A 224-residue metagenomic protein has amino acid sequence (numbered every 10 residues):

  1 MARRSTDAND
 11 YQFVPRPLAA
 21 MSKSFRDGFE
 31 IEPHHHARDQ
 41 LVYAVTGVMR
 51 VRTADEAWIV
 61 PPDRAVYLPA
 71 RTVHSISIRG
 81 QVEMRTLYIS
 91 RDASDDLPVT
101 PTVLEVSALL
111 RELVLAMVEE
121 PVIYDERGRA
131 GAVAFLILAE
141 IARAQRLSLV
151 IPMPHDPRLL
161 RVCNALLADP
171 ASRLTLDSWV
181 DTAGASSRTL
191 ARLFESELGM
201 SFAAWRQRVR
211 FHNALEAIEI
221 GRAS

Functional and structural regions predicted by a protein language model:
M1-V48: Generic protein-terminus/edge-of-domain signal
D55-A70: Short acidic-glycine-tyrosine-enriched beta hairpin
R71-P101: Ligand-binding loop in jelly-roll beta-barrel domains
P98-R111, A116: Aromatic/histidine-rich interaction motifs
M117-D125, E140-L147, V162-T175, F194 (+2 more regions): Basic, amphipathic alpha-helical hairpins
R129, V133, P154-V162, L198 (+1 more regions): N-terminal positioning helix adjacent to the helix-turn-helix/winged-helix DNA-binding module
D177, A183-A185, S196-S224: Terminal helix-turn-helix DNA-binding modules in bacterial transcription factors
